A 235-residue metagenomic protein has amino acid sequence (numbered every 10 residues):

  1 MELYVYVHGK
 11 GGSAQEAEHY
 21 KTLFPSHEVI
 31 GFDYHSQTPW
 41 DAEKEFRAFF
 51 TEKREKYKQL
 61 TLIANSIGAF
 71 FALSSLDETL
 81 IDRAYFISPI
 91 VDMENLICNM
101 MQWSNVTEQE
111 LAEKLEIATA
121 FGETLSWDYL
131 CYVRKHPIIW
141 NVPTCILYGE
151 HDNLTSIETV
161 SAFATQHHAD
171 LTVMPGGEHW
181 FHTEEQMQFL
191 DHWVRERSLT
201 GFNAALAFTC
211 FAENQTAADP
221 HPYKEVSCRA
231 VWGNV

Functional and structural regions predicted by a protein language model:
M1-S26, G31-S36: Short, surface-exposed "cap/lid" segments of acyl-processing enzymes
I30-T38, I90, G177: Short beta-to-alpha linker loops that shape the active-site pocket of alpha/beta-hydrolase fold enzymes
Q37-R54: Alpha/beta-hydrolase active-site loop
I63-G68, A72: Gly/Ala-rich beta-loop-alpha elbow adjacent to hydrolase catalytic centers
S75-L76: Aromatic pocket-lining residues of Rossmann-like dinucleotide-binding sites
L80-A162, Q166-V173, G177-C210: The alpha/beta-hydrolase serine catalytic core
N214, D219-Y223: Intrinsic-disorder-associated, low-complexity terminal segments enriched in Asp/Asn/His/Tyr and depleted of Lys/Arg
